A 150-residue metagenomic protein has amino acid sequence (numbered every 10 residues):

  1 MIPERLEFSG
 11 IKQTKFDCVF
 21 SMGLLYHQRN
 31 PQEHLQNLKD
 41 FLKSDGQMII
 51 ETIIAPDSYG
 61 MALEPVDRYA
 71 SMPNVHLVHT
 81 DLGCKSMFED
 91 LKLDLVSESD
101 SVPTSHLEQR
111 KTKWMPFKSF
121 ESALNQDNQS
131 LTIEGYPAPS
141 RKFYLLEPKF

Functional and structural regions predicted by a protein language model:
M1-P3, M48: Hydrophobic/aromatic anchor residues within beta-strands of the central parallel beta-sheet of Rossmann-like
E7-V19: A short acidic, Gly/Pro-enriched loop at the edge of an enzyme's catalytic core that lines a small-molecule cofactor
F16-P31: A short SAM/SAH-binding and catalytic strip from SAM-dependent methyltransferases
Q32-Q47: A short glycine-rich, Lys/Arg-flanked "PGG" loop and its adjoining helix->strand segment in the class I
I53-V75: Short, glycine-/aromatic-enriched active-site segment of Class I SAM-dependent methyltransferases
V75-E98: Short alpha-helix
D94-A123: Conserved catalytic loop of SAM-dependent methyltransferase domains
N128-F150: C-terminal lobe and adjacent flexible extensions of AdoMet/dcAdoMet transferase-like proteins
